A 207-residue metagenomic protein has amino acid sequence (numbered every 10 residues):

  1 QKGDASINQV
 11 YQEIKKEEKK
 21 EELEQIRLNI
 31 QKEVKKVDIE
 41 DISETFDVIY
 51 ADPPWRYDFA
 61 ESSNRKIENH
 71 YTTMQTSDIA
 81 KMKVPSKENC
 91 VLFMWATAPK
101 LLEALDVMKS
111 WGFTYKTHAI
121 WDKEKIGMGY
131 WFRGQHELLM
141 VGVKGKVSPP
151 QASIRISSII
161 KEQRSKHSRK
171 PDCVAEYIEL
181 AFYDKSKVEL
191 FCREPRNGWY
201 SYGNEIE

Functional and structural regions predicted by a protein language model:
Q1-T45: Amphipathic alpha-helical oligomerization/scaffolding segments
S43, P85-S86, R133-G134: Extracellular/periplasmic catalytic domains that process cell-envelope and extracellular macromolecules
S43-S62, L92-A98, G142: Conserved proline-anchored active-site loop of SAM-dependent methyltransferases that bridges a beta-strand
F46, P54-W55, M94-T97, E103-W111 (+2 more regions): Tryptophan-centric aromatic hotspots in well-structured domains and transmembrane helices
P54-A80: Glycine-rich phosphate-binding "P-loop"
Y57-A60, L101-A104, I126-M128, P149-Q151: Short catalytic/ligand-binding loop motif for oxyanion handling, primarily in non-cytosolic enzymes, centered on
Q75-K125: Conserved Class I SAM-dependent methyltransferase catalytic core
G129-E189: Flexible, glycine-/basic-rich loop-and-beta segments that form/coincide with the SAM-dependent methyltransferase
